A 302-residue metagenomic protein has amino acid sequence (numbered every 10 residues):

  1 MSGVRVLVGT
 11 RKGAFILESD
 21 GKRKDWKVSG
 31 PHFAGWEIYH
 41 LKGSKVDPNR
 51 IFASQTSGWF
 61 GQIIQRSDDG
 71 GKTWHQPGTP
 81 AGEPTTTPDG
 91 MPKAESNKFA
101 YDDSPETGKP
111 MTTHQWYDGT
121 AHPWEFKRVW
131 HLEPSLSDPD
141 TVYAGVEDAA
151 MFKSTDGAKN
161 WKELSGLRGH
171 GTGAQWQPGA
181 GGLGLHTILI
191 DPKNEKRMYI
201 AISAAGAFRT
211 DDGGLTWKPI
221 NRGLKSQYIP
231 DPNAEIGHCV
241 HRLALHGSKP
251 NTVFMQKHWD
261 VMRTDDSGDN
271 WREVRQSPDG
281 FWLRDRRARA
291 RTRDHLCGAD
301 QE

Functional and structural regions predicted by a protein language model:
M1-E302: Extracellular glycan-interacting surfaces
